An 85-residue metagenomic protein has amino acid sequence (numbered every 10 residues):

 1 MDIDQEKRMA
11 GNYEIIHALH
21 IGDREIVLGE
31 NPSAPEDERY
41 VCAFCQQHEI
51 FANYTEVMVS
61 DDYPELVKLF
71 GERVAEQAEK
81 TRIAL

Functional and structural regions predicted by a protein language model:
M1-H20: Negatively charged, low-complexity tracts enriched in Asp/Glu with abundant Ser/Thr
A18, E56-V59: Residue-level detector of high-confidence beta-strand sites
G22-R24: Non-catalytic substrate-recognition and accessory regions of acyl/acetyltransferase enzymes
I26-E56, R73: Short aromatic-glycine-(Arg/Gly/Cys) micro-motifs in beta-strand/loop hairpins
D61-A78: A short, charged, amphipathic alpha-helix used as a generic interaction element across diverse proteins
I83-L85: Non-Sec secretion/translocation targeting segments of pathogen effectors
